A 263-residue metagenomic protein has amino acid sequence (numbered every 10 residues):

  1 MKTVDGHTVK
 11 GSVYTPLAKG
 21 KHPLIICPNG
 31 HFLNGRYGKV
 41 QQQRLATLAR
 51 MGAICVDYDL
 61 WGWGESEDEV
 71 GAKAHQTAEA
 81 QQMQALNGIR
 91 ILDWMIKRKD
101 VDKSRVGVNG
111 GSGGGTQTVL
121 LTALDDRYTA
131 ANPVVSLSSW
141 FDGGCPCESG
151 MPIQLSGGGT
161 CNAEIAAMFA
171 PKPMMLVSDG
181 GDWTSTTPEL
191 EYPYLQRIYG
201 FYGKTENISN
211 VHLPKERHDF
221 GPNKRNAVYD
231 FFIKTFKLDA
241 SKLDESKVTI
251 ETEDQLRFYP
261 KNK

Functional and structural regions predicted by a protein language model:
M1-T8, A170, V177-K263: Alpha/beta-hydrolase-fold serine-hydrolase catalytic core, especially in secreted/extracellular enzymes
G11-G20: Short beta-strand-to-loop junctions in surface cap/lid or active-site-entrance loops
G20-D100, S136-C147: Cap/lid segment of the alpha/beta-hydrolase catalytic domain
K21-L24, M51-I54, D102-R105, D126-A130 (+2 more regions): Loop/turn elements at helix/coil->beta-strand transitions in domains of secreted/extracellular proteins
D100-S112: Alpha/beta-hydrolase fold nucleophile elbow
N109, V134-V135, L213: Alpha/beta-hydrolase-fold catalytic nucleophile elbow
G110-T122: Glycine-rich nucleophile elbow surrounding the catalytic serine of serine-hydrolase chemistry
R127-M168, K172, D179-Y192, F201-K204: Mobile cap/lid helix-loop segments that gate and shape the active-site cleft of serine hydrolases
